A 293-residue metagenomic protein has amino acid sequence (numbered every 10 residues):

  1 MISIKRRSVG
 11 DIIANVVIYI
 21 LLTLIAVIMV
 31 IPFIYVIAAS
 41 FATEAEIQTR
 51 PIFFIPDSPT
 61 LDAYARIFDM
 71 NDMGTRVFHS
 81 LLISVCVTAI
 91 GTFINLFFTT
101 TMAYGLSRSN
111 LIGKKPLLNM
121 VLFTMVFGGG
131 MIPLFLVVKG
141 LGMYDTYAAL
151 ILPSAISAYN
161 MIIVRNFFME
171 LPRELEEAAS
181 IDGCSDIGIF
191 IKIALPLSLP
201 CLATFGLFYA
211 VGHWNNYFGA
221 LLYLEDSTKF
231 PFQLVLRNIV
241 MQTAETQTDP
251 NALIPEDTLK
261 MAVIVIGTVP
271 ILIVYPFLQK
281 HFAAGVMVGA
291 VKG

Functional and structural regions predicted by a protein language model:
I2-G293: A hydrophobic, multi-pass inner-membrane permease signature
